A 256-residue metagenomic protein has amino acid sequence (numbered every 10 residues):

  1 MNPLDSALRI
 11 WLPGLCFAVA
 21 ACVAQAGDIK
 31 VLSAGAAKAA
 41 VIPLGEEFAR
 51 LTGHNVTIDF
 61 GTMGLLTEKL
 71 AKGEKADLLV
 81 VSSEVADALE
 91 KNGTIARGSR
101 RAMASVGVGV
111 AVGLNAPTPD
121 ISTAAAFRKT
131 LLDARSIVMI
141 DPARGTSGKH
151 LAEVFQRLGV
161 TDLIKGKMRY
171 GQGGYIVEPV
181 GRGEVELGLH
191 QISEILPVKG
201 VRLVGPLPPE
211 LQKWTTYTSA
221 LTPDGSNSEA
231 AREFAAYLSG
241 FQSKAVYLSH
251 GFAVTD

Functional and structural regions predicted by a protein language model:
M1-L8: N-terminal secretory signal peptides that target proteins for export/translocation
R9-A21: Bacterial N-terminal signal peptides
C22-A26: Sec/Tat signal peptide C-region and signal peptidase I cleavage site
G27-K75, V80-G93, R97-V106, V112-D256: Exported/periplasmic ABC-transporter solute-binding proteins
